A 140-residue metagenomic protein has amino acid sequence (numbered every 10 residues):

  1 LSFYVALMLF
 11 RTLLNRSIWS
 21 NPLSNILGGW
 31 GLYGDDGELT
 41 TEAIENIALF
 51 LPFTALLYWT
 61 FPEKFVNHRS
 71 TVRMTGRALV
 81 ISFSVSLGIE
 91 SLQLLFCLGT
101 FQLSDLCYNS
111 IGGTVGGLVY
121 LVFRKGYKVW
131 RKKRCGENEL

Functional and structural regions predicted by a protein language model:
L1-L98, L103, T114-L140: Bulky hydrophobic segments
N109-S110: Hydrophobic alpha-helical segments of small multi-pass membrane proteins
